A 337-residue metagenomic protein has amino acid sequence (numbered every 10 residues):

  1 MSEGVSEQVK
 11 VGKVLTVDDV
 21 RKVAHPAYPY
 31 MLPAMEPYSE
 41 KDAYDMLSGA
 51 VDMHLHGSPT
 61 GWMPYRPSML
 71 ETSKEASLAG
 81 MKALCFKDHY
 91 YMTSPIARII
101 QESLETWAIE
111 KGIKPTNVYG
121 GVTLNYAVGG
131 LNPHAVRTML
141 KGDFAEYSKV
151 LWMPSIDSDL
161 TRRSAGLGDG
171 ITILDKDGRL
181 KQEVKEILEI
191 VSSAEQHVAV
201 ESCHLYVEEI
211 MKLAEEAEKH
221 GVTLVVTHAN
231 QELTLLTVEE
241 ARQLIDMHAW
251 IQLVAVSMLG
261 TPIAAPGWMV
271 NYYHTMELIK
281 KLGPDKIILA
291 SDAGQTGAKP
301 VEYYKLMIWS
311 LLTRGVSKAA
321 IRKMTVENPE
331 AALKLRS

Functional and structural regions predicted by a protein language model:
S2-T116: An N-terminally biased module of ancient metal coordination in phosphate/nucleic-acid-related enzymes
A50-S68, G120-G130, T172-G178: Active-site mouth loops of central-metabolism enzymes
D52, E71-P95, K114-A127, S148-S158 (+3 more regions): Divalent metal-dependent hydrolysis catalytic cores, especially in the metallo-beta-lactamase
G61-R66, S94-R98, I210-E216, L235-A241 (+3 more regions): Histidine/acidic-residue-rich catalytic or RNA/ligand-binding cores of hydrolases and nuclease-related proteins
N125-T227: Extended substrate/RNA-proximal surfaces in nucleic-acid metabolism proteins
S202-V270: Catalytic pocket-lining loop regions of alpha/beta-barrel enzymes, especially the amidohydrolase/enolase/GH5 lineages
V254, P284-V301: Short acidic/histidine-rich active-site segments
E302-S337: Mid-to-C-terminal alpha-helical segments outside catalytic/metal-binding sites
